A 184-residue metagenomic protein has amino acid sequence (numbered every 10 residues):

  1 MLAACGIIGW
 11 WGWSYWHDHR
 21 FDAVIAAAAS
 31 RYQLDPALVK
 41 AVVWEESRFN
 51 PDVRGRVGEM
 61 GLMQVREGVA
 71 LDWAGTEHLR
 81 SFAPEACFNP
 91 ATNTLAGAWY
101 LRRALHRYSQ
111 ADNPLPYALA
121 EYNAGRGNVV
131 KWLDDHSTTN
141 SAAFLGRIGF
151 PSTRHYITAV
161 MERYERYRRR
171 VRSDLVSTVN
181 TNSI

Functional and structural regions predicted by a protein language model:
A4-P51, A74, L79, A91 (+1 more regions): Export/targeting segments at the very N-terminus of extracytoplasmic proteins
W11-Y15, A27-A28, P51-M60, L79-A91 (+3 more regions): Second-shell loop/turn segments in exported
D35-K40, N113-A120: Alpha-helical scaffolds flanking conserved acidic
W44, W99-H106: Short glycine/serine- and small hydrophobic-enriched flexible loop segments
W44-V69, G125, V160: Cell-wall polysaccharide-cleaving catalytic domain and substrate-binding groove, primarily in peptidoglycan/chitin
V57-R80, L95-Y100, T139: Substrate-binding/active-site groove segments that recognize and process beta-1,4-linked N-acetyl-hexosamine
Y117-R172: Catalytic and substrate-binding regions of cell-wall glycan-acting enzymes that process beta-1,4-linked
N182-I184: Short, solvent-exposed mixed-charge patches
